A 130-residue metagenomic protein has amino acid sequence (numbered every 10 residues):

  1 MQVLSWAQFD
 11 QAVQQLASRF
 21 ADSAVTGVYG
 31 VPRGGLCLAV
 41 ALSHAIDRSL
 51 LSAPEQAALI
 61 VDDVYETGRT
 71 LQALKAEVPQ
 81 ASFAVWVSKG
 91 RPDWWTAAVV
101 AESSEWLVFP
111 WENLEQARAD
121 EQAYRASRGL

Functional and structural regions predicted by a protein language model:
M1-L130: PRPP-associated nucleotide enzymes
